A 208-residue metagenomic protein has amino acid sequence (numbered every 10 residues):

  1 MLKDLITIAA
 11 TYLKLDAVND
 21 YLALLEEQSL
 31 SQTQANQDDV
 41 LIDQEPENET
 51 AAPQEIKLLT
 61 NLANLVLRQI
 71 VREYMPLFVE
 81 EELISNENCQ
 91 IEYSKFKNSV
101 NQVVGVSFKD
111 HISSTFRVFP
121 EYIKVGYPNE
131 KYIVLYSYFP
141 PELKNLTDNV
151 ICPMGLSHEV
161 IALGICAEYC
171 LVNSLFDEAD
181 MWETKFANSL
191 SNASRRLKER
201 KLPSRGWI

Functional and structural regions predicted by a protein language model:
M1-I208: Glycine-enriched, solvent-exposed interface loops adjoining structured elements
